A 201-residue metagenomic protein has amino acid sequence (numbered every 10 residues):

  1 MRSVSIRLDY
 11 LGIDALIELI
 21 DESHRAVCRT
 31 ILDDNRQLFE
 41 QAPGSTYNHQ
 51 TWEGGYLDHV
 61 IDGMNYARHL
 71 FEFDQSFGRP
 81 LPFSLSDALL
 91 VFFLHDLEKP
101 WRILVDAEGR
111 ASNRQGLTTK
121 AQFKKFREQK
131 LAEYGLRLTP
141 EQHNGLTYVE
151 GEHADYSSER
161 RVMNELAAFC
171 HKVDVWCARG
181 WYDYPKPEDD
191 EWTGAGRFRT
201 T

Functional and structural regions predicted by a protein language model:
M1-E108: Acidic/His-rich, divalent-metal-binding segments that scaffold phosphate/diphosphate chemistry
M1-E18, V173-W176, K186-G196: N-terminal leader/capping segments at the start of a protein or of a new domain
D33-R36, L117, Q142: Short, flexible segments with low predicted structural confidence
W52, F71, E108, S112-N113 (+3 more regions): Alpha-helix boundary/interfacial micro-motifs
E53-Y56, F83-S86, L90, N113-K124 (+2 more regions): Short capping loops/turns at secondary-structure boundaries
H59-V60, F93, F123, R127 (+1 more regions): Amphipathic alpha-helical interface surfaces
R79, A88-L89, E128-W192: Histidine/acidic-rich helix-loop-helix segments that form or flank divalent-metal centers in metalloenzyme catalytic
G109-E133, S158-R160, H171, T193-T201: Divalent-cation-assisted or electrostatically stabilized phosphate/pyrophosphate-binding catalytic cores
